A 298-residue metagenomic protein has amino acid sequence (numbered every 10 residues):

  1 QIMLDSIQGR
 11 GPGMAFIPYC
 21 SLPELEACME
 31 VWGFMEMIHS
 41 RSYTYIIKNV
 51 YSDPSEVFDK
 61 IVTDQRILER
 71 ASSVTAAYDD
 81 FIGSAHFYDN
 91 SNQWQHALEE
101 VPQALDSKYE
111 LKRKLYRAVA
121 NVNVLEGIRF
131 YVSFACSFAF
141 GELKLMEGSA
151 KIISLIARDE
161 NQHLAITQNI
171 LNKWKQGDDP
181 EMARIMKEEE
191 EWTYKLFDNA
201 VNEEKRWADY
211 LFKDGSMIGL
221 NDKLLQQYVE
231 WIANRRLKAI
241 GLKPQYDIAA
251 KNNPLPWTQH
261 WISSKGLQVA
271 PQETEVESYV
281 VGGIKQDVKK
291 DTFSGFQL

Functional and structural regions predicted by a protein language model:
Q1-L298: Non-heme di-metal
